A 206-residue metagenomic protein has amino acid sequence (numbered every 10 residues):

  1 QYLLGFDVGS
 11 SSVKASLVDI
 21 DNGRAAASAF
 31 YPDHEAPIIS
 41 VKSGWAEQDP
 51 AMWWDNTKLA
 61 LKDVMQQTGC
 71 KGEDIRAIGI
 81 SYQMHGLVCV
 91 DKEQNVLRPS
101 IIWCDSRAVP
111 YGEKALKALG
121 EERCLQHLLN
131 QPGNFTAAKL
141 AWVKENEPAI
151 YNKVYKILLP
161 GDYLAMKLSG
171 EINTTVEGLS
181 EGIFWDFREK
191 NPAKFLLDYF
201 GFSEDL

Functional and structural regions predicted by a protein language model:
Q1-R98, P110, K114, K153: N-terminal glycine/serine-rich phosphate-binding loop of ATP-dependent small-molecule kinases, especially carbohydrate
V8-S10, R123-L206: Gly/Ser/Thr-rich active-site cleft segment
D21, K92-E93, A118, N146-P148 (+1 more regions): Short loop segments at secondary-structure junctions
V64, A115, F195-Y199: Residues within well-ordered alpha helices
D105: Carbohydrate-associated surface elements
A115, L119-E122: Acceptor-binding helix/loop patch of EC 2.4 sugar-transfer enzymes, predominantly nucleotide-sugar-dependent
